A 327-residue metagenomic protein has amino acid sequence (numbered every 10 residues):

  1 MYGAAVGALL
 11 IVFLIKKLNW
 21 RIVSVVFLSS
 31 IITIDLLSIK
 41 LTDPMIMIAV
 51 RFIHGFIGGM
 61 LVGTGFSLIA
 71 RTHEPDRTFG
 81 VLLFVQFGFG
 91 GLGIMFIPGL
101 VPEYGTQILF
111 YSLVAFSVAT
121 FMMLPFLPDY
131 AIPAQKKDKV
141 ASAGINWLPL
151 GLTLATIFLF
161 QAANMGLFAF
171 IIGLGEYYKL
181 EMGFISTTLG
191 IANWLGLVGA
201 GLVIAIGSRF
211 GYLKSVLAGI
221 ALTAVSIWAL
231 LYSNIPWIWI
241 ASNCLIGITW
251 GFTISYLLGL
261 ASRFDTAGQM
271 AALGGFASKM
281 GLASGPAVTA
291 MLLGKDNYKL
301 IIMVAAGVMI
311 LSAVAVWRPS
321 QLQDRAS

Functional and structural regions predicted by a protein language model:
G7-W20, G199-Y212, L293: Helix-to-loop junctions at the C-terminal end of transmembrane segments in multipass secondary transporters
M45-H54, W237-L245: Paired small-residue
F52-V85: Cytoplasmic helix-loop-helix junction between adjacent transmembrane helices in 12-TM secondary transporters
M60-H73, G251-D265: Intracellular juxtamembrane helix-capping segments at the cytosolic ends of symmetry-related transmembrane helices
P98-L100, L109, V114-K136, A315-S320: C-terminal membrane-cytosol helix-exit motif in multi-pass small-molecule transporters
P149-G190, W194-L197: Extracytoplasmic gate region of multi-pass secondary transporters
G211-L257: C-terminal transmembrane helical hairpin of 12-TM major facilitator-type secondary transporters
F264-Y298, A305: A late C-terminal transmembrane helix in Major Facilitator Superfamily
